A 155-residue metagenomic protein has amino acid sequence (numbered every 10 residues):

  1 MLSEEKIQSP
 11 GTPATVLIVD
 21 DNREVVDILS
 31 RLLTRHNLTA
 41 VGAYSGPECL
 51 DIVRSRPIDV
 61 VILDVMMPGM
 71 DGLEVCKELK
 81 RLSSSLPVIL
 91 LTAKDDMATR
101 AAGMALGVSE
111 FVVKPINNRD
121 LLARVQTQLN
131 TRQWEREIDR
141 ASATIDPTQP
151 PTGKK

Functional and structural regions predicted by a protein language model:
M1-L17, L129-R132, R136-K155: Non-catalytic signal-transmission and effector/linker regions of two-component phosphorelay proteins
D27-R35: Charged docking surfaces used in two-component/phosphorelay signaling
Y44-E48, D71-V75: Acidic catalytic/metal-coordinating carboxylates
R56-I62: Active-site beta3 strand of CheY-like receiver
M67: Receiver (REC) domain active-site loop signature in two-component systems and cognate sites in sensor histidine kinases
E74, D95-E110: Alpha4 helix (beta4-alpha4-beta5 surface) of REC/receiver domains from two-component response regulators
A98, I116-V125: C-terminal output helix
